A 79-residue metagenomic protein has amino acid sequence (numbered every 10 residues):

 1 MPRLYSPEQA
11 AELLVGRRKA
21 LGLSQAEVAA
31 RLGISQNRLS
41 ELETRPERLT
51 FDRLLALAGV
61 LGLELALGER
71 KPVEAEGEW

Functional and structural regions predicted by a protein language model:
M1-K19: A short, Lys/Arg-rich alpha-helix, primarily the initiator
E12, G22-L23, L49: Residue-level signal for the short linker/turn that defines the boundary of a DNA-recognition helix
L14, Q25, L54: Generic structural marker for isolated residues within well-ordered, non-membrane alpha-helices of soluble domains
A20, R31, V60: Residues within the alpha-helical elements of helix-turn-helix
L23-S40: Short alpha-helical DNA-recognition segment
D52-G68: DNA major-groove recognition helix of helix-turn-helix/homeodomain DNA-binding modules
A66-W79: Short, charged recognition helix plus adjacent turn of helix-turn-helix-like nucleic-acid-binding domains
